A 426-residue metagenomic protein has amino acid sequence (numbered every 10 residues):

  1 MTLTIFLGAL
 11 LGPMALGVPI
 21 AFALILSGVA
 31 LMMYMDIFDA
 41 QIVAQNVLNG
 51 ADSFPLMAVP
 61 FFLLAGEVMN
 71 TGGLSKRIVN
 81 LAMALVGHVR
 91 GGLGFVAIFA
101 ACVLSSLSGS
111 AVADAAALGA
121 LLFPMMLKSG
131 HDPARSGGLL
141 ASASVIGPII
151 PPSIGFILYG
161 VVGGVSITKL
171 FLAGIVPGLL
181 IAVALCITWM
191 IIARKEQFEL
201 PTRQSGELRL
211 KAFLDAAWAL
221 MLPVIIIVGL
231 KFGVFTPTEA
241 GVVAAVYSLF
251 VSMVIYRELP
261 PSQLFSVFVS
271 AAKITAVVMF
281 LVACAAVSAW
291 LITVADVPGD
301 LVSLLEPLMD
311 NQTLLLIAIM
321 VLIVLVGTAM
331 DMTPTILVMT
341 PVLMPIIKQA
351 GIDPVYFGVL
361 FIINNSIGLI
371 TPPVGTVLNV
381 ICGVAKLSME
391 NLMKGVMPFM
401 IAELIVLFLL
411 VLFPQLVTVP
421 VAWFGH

Functional and structural regions predicted by a protein language model:
M1-H426: Alpha-helical transmembrane segments of multi-pass membrane transport proteins
